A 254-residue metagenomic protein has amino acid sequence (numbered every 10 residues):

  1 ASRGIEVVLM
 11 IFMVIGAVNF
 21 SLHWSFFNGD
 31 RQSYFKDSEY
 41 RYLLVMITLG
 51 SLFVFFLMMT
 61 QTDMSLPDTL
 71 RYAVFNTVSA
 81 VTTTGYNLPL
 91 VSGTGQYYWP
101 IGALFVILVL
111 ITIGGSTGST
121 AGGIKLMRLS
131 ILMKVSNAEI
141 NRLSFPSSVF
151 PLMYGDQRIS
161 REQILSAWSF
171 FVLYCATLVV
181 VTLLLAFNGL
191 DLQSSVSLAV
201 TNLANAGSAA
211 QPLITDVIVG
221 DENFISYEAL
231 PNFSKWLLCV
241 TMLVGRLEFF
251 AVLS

Functional and structural regions predicted by a protein language model:
A1-S254: Membrane-proximal intracellular helices of multi-pass ion channels
